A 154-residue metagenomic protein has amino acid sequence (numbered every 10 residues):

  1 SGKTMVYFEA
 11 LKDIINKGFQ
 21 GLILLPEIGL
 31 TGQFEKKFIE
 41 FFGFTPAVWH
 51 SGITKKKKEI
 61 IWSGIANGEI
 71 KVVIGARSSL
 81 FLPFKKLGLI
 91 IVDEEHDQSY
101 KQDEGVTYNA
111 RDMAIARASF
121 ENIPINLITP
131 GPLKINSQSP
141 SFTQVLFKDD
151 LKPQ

Functional and structural regions predicted by a protein language model:
K3-K12, A114: Motif I (Walker A/P-loop) of helicase-class P-loop NTPases
A10-F34: Conserved SF1/SF2 helicase motif Ia
D13-K17, I39-F41, G64-N67, F81-F84 (+1 more regions): Conserved catalytic network of the ASCE P-loop NTPase/AAA+ motor domain
F19-G21, T45, G68-V72, K86-L89 (+2 more regions): Loop/turn-to-beta-strand initiation segments
L30, S79-F81, H96-K101: Residues immediately C-terminal
K36-V73, F84-K85: Conserved motor-coupling elements within RecA-like helicase/translocase cores
G75, V92-D93: Hydrophobic residues in beta-strands of the RecA-like P-loop NTPase core, especially within AAA+ ATPase
L89, E95-P153: Post-DEXD/H (motif II) to motif III coupling segment of the RecA-like Helicase ATP-binding lobe
